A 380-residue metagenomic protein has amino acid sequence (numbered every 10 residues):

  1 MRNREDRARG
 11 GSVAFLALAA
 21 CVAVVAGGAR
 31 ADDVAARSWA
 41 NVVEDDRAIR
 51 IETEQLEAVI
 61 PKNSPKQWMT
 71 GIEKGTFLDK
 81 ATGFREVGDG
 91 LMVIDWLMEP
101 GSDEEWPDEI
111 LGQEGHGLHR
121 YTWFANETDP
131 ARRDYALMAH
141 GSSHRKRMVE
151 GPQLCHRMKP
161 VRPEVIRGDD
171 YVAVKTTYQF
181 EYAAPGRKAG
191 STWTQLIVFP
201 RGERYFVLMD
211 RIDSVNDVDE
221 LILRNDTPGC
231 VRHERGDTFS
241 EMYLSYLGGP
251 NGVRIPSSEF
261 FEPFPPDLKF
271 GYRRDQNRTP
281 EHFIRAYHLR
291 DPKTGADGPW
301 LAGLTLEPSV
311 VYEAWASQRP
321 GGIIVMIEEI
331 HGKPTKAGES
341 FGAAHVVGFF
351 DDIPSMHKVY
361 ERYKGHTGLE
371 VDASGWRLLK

Functional and structural regions predicted by a protein language model:
M1-G10: N-terminal secretory signal peptides that target proteins for export/translocation
A14-V25: Bacterial N-terminal signal peptides
A26-A31, A36: Boundary at the C-terminal end of the N-terminal hydrophobic targeting segment
D33, V207, D217-G298: Polysaccharide-binding surfaces and accessory modules of carbohydrate-active proteins
D45, E52, P263-K380: Beta-strand-rich recognition/accessory modules
D46-E181: Acidic-aromatic substrate-binding/catalytic surfaces of carbohydrate-active enzymes
Q55-K62, T82, G190-V198, G298-L306: Broad, structure-driven detector of short, well-ordered beta-strand segments within folded domains
E73, R162-R235: Acidic, contiguous internal or C-terminal segments within carbohydrate-active enzymes that form a structured patch used
